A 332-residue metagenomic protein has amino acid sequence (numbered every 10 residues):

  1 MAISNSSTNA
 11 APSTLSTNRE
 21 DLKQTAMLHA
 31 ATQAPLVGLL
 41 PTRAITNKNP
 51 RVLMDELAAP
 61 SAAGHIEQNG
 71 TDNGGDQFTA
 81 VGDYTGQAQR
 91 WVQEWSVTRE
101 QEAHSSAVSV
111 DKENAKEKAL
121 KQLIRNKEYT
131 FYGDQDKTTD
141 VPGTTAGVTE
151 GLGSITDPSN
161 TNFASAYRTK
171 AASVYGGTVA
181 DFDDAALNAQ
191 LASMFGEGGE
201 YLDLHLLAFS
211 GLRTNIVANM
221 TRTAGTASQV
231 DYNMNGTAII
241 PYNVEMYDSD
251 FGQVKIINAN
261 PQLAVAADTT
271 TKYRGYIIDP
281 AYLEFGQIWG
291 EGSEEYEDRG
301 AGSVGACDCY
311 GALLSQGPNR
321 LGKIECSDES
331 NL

Functional and structural regions predicted by a protein language model:
M1-Q253, N258-L332: Flexible, glycine/threonine- and acidic-rich loop/arm segments that mediate assembly and lattice contacts in viral
